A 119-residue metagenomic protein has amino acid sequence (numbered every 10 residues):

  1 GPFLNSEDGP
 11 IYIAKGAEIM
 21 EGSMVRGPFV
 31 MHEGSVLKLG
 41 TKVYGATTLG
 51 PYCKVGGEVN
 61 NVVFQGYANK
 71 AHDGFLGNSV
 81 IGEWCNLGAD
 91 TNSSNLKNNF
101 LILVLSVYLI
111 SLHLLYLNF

Functional and structural regions predicted by a protein language model:
G1-F119: Structural signal for interior beta-strand "rungs" in well-ordered beta-sheet cores of soluble enzyme domains
